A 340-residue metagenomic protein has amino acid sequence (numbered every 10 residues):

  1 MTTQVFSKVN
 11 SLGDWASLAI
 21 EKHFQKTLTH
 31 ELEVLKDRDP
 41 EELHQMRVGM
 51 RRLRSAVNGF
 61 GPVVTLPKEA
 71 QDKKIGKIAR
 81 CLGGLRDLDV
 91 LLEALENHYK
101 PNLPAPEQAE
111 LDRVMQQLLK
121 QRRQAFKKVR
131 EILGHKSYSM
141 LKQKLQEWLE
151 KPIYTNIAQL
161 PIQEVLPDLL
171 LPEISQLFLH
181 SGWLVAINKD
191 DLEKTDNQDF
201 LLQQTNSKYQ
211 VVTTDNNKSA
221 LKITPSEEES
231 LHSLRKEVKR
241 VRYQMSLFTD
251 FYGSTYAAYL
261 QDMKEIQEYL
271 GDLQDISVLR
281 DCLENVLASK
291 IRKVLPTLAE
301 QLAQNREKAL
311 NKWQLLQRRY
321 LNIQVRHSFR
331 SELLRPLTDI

Functional and structural regions predicted by a protein language model:
M1-I340: Cationic, histidine-enriched alpha-helical/coil surfaces that engage anionic ligands
